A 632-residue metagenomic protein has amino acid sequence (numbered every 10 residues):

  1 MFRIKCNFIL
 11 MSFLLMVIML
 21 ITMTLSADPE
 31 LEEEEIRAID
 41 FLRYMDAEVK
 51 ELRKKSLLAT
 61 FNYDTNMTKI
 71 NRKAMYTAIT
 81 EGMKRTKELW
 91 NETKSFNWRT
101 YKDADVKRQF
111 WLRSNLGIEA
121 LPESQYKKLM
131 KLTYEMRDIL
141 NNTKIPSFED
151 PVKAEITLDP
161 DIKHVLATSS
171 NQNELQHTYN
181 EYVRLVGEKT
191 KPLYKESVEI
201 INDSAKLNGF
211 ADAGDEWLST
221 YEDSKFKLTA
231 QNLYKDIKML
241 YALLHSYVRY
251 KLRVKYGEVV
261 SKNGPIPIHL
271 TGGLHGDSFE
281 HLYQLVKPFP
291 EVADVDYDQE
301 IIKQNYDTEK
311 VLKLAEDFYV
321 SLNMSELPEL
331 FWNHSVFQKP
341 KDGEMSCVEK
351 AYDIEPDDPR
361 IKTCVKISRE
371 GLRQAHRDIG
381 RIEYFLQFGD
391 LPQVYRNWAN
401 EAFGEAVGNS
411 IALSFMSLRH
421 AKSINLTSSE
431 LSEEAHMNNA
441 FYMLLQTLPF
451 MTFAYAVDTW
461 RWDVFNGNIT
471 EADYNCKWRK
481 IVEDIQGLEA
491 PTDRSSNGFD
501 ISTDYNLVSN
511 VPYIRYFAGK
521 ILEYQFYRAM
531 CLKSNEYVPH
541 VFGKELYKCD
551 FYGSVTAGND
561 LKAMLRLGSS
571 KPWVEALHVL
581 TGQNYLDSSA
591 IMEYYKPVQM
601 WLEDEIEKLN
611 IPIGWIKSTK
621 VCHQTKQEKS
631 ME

Functional and structural regions predicted by a protein language model:
F2, L25-E196, D504-R515, L546 (+6 more regions): N-terminal helix-rich structural modules
I4, V320-P328, I354-E355, I382-V394 (+4 more regions): Secondary-structure transition/capping motifs at alpha-helix termini and the adjoining loop/turn into the next element
K5-S26: Cleavable N-terminal signal peptides of Sec/SRP-targeted secreted and luminal proteins
P29-A38, K69-N71, D212, H281-A293 (+7 more regions): C-terminal, non-catalytic "cap/extension" segments appended to globular domains
A154-H164, T168, E174-H177, E196-K362 (+5 more regions): Active-site-proximal, well-structured secondary-structure segments within enzyme catalytic domains
D215, S219, C364, F385-S410 (+1 more regions): Post-HEXXH active-site segment of zinc metalloproteases
I367-G389, E405-N409, L413, W460: Active-site recognition of the HExxH zinc-binding catalytic motif
E401-L445: Conserved catalytic alpha/beta cores of large enzymes that bind or transform nucleotide phosphates and polynucleotides
